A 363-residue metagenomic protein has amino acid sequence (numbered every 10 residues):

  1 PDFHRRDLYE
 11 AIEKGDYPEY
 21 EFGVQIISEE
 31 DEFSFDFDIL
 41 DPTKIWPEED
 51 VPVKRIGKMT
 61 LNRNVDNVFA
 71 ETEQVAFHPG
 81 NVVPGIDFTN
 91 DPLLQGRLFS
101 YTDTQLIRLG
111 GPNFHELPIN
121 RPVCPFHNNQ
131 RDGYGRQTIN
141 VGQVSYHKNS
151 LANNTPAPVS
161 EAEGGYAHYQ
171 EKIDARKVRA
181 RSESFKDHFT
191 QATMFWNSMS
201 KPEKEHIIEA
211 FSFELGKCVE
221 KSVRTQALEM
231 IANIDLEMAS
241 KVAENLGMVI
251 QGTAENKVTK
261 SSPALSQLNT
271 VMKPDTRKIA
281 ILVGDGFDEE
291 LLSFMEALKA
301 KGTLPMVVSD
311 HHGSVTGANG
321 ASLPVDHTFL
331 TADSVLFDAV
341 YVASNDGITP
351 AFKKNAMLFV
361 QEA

Functional and structural regions predicted by a protein language model:
P1-D2: Internal mixed beta-strand/loop scaffold within catalytic domains of large alpha/beta enzymes
R6-M272: Charged, compositionally biased interaction regions
N64-A76, P350-M357, Q361-A363: Short secondary-structure transition/capping segments
S212-T225, E229-E362: Extended, subdomain-level signal for the structured scaffold at the beginning of enzyme domains
